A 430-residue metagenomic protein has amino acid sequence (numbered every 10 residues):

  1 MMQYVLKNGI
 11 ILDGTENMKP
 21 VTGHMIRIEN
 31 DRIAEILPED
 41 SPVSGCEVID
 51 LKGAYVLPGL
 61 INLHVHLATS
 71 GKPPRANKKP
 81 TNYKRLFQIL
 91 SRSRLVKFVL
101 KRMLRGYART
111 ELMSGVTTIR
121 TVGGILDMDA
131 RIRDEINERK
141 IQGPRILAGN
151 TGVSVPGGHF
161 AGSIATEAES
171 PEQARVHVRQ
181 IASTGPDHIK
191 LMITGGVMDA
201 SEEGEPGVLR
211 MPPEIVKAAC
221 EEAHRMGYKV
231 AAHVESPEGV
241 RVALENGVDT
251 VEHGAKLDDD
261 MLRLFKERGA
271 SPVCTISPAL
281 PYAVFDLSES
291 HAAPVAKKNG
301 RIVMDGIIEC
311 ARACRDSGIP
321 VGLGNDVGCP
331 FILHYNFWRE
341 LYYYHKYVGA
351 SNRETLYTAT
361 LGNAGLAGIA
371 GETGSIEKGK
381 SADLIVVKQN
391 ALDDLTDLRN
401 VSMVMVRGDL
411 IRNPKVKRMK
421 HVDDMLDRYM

Functional and structural regions predicted by a protein language model:
M1-H24, E29, E39, L90-R92 (+4 more regions): Active-site microenvironment of metallo-dependent hydrolases
E39-L57: Active-site metal-binding motif and surrounding structural segment of the metallo-beta-lactamase
Y55-E135, E214: Metal-associated gating/positioning segment near the N- to mid-region
T69-L100, N150, V155-A161, G196-R210 (+1 more regions): Active-site gating loops and adjacent loop-to-helix segments of metal-dependent hydrolytic enzymes
K72-P74, D129, D199-E202, V240-N246 (+4 more regions): Histidine/acidic-residue-rich catalytic or RNA/ligand-binding cores of hydrolases and nuclease-related proteins
R92-K97, L104-A130, G143-S154, P186-A200 (+4 more regions): Divalent metal-dependent hydrolysis catalytic cores, especially in the metallo-beta-lactamase
R131, E172-P272, D286-H291, R301-V321: Histidine/acidic residue-rich metal-binding segments in metalloenzymes
R225, K229, P294-V295, D305-N390: His/Asp/Glu-enriched, well-ordered alpha-helical/loop segment that forms or immediately abuts the divalent-metal
